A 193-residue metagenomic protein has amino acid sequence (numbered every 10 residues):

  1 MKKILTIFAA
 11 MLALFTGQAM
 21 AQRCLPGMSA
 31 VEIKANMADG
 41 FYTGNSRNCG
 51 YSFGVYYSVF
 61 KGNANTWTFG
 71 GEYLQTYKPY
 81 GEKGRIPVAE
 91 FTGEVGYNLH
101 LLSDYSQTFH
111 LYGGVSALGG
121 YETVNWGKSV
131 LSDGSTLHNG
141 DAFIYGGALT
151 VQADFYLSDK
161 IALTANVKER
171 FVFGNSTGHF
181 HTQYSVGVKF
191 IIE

Functional and structural regions predicted by a protein language model:
M1-M28, E193: Cleavable N-terminal export/targeting peptides
I4, R23-V31, N63-W67, Q107-G113 (+3 more regions): Outer-envelope beta-barrel architecture signal
M20-L74, K189-E193: Short glycine/proline- and aromatic-enriched beta-strand/turn motifs that initiate or cap beta-hairpins
G27-S29, R47-F53, R85-G93, F109 (+2 more regions): Residues that define the transmembrane beta-barrel architecture of outer-membrane proteins
A30-M37, E72-P79, G127-D133, A162-V167: Flexible, solvent-exposed coil segments and beta strand-coil junctions, predominantly the extracellular/periplasmic
G40-T43, P79-I86, D133-N139, F171-N175: Extracellular loop and loop/strand-boundary signature of outer-membrane beta-barrel proteins
Y56-S132, F190-E193: Gram-negative (and chloroplast) outer-membrane scaffold detector with strong preference for beta-barrel transmembrane
L74-P79, L149-E193: Predominantly the C-terminal beta-signal and adjacent terminal strand-loop region of outer-membrane beta-barrel
